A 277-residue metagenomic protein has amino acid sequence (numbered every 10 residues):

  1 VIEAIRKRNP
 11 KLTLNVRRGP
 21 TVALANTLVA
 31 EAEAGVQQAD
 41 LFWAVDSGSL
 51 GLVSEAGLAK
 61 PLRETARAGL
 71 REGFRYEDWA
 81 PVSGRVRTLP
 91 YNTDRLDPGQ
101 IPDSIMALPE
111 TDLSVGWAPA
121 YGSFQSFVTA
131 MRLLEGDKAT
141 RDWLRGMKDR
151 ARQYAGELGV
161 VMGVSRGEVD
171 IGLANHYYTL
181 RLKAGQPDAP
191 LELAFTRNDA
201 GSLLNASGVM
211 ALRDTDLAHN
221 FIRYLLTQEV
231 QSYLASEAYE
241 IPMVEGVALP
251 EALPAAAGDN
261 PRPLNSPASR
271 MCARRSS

Functional and structural regions predicted by a protein language model:
V1, L14-A25, V29, Q37-V169: Extracytoplasmic ligand-binding site segments that recognize negatively charged/polar headgroups
R6-N15: Signal peptide-proximal N-terminal region of secreted/periplasmic/extracellular or secretory-lumen proteins
G48-L52, D170-P190: A ligand-binding cleft/hinge motif common to bilobed small-molecule-binding domains
R85, L144-M147, Q153-Y154, D188-T215 (+2 more regions): Periplasmic-binding protein-like
T88-R95, R132, L204-L217, Y233-L234: A bilobed periplasmic-binding-protein/Venus flytrap-type ligand-binding module shared by bacterial periplasmic
V115-A120, L225-E245: Periplasmic-binding protein-like
F221: Substrate/cofactor-recognition hotspot
P242-S277: An extracytoplasmic/periplasmic, membrane-proximal ligand-sensing/linker region
